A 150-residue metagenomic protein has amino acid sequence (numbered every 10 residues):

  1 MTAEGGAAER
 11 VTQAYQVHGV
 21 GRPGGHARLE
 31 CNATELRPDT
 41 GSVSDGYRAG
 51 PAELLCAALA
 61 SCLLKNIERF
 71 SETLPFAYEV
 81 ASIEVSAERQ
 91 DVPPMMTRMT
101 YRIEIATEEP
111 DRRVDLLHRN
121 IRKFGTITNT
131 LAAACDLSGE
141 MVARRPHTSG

Functional and structural regions predicted by a protein language model:
M1-A57, I67-G150: Extended beta-strand/beta-hairpin segments
C62-L63: Alpha-helical metal-binding/catalytic segments enriched in His/Glu/Asp
